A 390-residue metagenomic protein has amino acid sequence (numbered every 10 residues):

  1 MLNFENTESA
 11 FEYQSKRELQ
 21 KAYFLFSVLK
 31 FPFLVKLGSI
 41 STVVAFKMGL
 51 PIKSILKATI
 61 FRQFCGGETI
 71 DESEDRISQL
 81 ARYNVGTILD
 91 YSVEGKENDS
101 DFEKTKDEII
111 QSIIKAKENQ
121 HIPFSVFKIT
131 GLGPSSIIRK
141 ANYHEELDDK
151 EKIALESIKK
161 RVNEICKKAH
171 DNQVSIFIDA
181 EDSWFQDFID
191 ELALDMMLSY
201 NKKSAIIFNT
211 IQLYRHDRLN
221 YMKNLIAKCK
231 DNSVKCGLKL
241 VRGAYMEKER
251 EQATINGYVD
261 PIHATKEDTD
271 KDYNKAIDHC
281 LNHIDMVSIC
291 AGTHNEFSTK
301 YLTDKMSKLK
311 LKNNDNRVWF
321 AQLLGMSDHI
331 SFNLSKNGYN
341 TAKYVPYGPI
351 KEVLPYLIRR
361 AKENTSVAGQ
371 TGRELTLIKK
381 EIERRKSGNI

Functional and structural regions predicted by a protein language model:
M1-I390: Positively charged, amphipathic and often flexible ligand-engagement surfaces
